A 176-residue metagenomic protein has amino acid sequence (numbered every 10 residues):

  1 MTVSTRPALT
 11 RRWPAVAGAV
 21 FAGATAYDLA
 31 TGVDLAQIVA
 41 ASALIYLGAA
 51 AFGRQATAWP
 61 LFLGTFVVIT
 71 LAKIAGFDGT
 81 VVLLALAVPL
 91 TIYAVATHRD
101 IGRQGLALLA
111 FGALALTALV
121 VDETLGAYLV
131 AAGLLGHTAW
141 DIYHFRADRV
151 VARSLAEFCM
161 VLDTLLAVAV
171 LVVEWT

Functional and structural regions predicted by a protein language model:
M1-A17, A51-T57: N-terminal membrane topogenic signal
R12-P14, Q55-V67, V82-L86, I101-G112 (+2 more regions): Cytoplasmic-side transmembrane-helix entry/capping segments in multi-pass membrane proteins
P14-A30, I38-L47, F62-K73, V170-L171: Membrane-embedded alpha-helical segments in integral membrane proteins
G18-A19, L63-G76, L108-D122, C159-A167: Small-residue-rich segments of transmembrane alpha-helices in multi-pass membrane proteins, especially helix faces
Y27-A40, A72-A85, V121-G136: Structural signature of hydrophobic alpha-helical transmembrane segments
L44-Q55, A87-R103, A139-V150: C-terminal ends of transmembrane helices
L129-A132, A139-V168: C-terminal transmembrane helix-loop-helix hairpin of multi-pass membrane proteins
V168-T176: Juxtamembrane boundary at the C-terminal end of a transmembrane helix
